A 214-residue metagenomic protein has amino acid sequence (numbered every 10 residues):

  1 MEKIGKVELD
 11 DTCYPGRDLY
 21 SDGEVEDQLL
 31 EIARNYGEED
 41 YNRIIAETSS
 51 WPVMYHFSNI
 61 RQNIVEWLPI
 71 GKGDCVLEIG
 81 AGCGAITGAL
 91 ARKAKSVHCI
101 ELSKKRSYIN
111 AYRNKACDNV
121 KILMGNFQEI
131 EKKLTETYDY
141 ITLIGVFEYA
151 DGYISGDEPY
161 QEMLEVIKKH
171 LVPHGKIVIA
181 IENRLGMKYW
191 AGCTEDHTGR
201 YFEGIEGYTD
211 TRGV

Functional and structural regions predicted by a protein language model:
M1-Y36: N-terminal auxiliary segments of SAM/dcSAM-dependent transferases
G73-G82: Conserved class I S-adenosyl-L-methionine
C83-A94: Conserved SAM-binding loop of SAM-dependent methyltransferases across substrates and taxa, primarily the Class I
K93-E129: Class I SAM-dependent methyltransferase SAM/SAH-binding core
K132-I141: A short acidic, Gly/Pro-enriched loop at the edge of an enzyme's catalytic core that lines a small-molecule cofactor
E158-K176: A short glycine-rich, Lys/Arg-flanked "PGG" loop and its adjoining helix->strand segment in the class I
V178-Y201: Conserved class I S-adenosyl-L-methionine
R212-V214: Short alpha-helix
